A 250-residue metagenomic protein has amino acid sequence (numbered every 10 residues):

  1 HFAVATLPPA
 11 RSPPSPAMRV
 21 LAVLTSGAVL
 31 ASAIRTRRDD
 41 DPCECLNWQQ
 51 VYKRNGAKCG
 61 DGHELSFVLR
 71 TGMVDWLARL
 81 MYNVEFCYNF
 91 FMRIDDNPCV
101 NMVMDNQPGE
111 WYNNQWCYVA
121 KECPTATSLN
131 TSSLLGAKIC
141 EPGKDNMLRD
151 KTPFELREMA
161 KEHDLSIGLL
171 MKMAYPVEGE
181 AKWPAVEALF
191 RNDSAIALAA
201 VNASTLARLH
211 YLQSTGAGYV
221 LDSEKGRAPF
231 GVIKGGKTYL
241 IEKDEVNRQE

Functional and structural regions predicted by a protein language model:
H1-P9: Low-complexity, disordered terminal segments
P9, P13, L30-R38: Low-complexity, Pro/Ser/Thr-rich intrinsically disordered segments of extracellular/cell-surface proteins
S12-V20: Bacterial N-terminal signal peptides that target proteins for export
R19-A33: Cleavable N-terminal signal peptides of Sec/SRP-targeted secreted and luminal proteins
R37-E250: Extracellular/cell-surface secretome signature
